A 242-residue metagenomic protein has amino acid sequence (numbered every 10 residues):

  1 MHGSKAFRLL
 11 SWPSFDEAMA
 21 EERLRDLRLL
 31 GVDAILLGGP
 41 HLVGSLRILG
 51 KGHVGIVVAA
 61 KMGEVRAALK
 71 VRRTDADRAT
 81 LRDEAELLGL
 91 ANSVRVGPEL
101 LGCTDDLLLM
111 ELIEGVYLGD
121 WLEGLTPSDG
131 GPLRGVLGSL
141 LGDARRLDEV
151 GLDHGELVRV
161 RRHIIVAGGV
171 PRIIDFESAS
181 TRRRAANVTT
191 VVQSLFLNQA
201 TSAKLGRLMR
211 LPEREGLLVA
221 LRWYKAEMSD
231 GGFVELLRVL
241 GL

Functional and structural regions predicted by a protein language model:
M1-L46, F233-G241: Juxta-kinase regulatory segment immediately upstream of eukaryotic protein kinase catalytic domains
L29-D83, G89: ATP-binding glycine-rich loop module of kinase domains
G50, E99-C103, G155-L157: Short beta-strand
R73, E114, S178: Short, glycine/acidic-enriched loop or turn micro-motifs at the edges of active sites
G89, V96-G138: Conserved structural core of kinase catalytic domains
A144-G155: Protein kinase catalytic-loop region centered on the HRD/HxD motif
H154-E156, G168-L242: C-lobe/activation-segment region of protein kinase-like
R161-V166: Hydrophobic residue at the +6 position relative to the catalytic HRD Asp in the kinase catalytic loop
